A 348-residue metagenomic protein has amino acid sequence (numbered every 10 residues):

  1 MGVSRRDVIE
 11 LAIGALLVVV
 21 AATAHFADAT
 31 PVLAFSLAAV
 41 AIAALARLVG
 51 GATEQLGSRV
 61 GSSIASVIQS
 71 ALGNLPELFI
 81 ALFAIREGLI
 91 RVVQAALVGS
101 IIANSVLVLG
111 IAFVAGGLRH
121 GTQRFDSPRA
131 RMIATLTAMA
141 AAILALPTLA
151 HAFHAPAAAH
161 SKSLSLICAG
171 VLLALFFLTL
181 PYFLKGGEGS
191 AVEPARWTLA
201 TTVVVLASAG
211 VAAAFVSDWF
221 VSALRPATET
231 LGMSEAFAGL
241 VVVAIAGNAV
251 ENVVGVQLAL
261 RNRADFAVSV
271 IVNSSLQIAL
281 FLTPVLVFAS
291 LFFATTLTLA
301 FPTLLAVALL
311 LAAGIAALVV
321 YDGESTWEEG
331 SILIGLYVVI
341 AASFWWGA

Functional and structural regions predicted by a protein language model:
M1-G51, S105-S222, F301, A306-A348: Alpha-helical transmembrane bundles of multi-pass secondary active transporters
P31-R47, V60-S70, P147, A227 (+1 more regions): Loop-to-helix transition at the N-terminal end of transmembrane alpha-helices
G51-Q55, R59, S63, F113 (+3 more regions): Membrane-spanning helices that line or support transport/gating and their immediate boundary helices in channels
L56, I102, F176, T228 (+3 more regions): Residue-level signature of catalytic and energy-coupling elements of molecular machines, predominantly ATP/GTP-dependent
V60-S70, R91-V98, T122-A134, K162 (+5 more regions): The feature identifies polytopic integral membrane transport proteins across all domains of life
S66-G117, A238-T295: Helix-loop-helix junctions within the multi-pass membrane cores of secondary transporters/permeases
A84-R91, P156-A158, P226-L231: Membrane-interface interhelical loops and short amphipathic "cap" helices that link adjacent transmembrane segments
V192-A264, V268: Transmembrane helical segments that form the transport core of multi-pass membrane transport proteins
